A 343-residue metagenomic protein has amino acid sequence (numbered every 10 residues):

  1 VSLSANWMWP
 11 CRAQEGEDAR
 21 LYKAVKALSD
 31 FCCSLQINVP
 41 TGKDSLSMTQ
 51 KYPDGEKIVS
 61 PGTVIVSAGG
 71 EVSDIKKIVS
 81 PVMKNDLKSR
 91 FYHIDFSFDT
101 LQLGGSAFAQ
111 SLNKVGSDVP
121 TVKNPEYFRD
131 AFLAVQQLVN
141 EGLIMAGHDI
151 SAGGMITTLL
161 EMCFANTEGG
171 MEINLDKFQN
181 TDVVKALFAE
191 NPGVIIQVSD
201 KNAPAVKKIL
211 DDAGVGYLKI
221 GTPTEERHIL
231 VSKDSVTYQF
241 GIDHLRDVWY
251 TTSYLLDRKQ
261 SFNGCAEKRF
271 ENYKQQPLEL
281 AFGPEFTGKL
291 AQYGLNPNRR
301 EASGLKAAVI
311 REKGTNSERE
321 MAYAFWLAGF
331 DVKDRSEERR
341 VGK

Functional and structural regions predicted by a protein language model:
V1, L21-K23, N38, D44-F188 (+2 more regions): Intein/HINT protein-splicing elements and their conserved insertion hotspots or analogous self-processing inserts
N6-R20: Catalytic palm subdomain of template-directed nucleic-acid polymerases, centered on the conserved carboxylate motif
S29, C33-L35, P40: Hydrophobic core positions in small helical hairpin nucleic-acid-binding modules
M162-G169, R319-R335: Short helix-loop-beta junction
I195-S199: Short hydrophobic/aromatic beta-strand micro-patches that form the beta-sheet surface supporting nucleotide- or nucleic
L305, V309-A322, D334: Glycine-rich phosphate/diphosphate-binding loop of Rossmann-like nucleotide-binding domains
R339-G342: Conserved small/polar residues in nucleotide/adenosyl-binding loops
